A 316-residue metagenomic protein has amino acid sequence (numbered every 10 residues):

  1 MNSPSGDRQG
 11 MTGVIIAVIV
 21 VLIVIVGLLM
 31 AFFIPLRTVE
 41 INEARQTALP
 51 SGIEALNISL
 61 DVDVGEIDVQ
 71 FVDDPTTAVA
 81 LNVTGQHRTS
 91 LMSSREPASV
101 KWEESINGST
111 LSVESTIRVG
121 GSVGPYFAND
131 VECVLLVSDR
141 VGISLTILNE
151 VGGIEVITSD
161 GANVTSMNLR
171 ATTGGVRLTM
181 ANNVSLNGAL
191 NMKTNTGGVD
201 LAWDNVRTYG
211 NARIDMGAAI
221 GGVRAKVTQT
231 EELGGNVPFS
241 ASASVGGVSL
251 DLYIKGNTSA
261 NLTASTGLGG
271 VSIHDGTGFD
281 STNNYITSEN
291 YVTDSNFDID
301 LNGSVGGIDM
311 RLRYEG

Functional and structural regions predicted by a protein language model:
M1-P35: Secretory targeting signatures
N2-P4, H87, H274: Histidine (H) residue identity feature
G10-T12, N42, D74, T84 (+4 more regions): Serine/threonine-rich low-complexity intrinsically disordered regions
I19, I25-V26, F33, S166 (+3 more regions): Generic N-terminal initiation segments characterized by hydrophobic and/or small/turn-forming residues
F33-T116, S122-R170, G175-N183, L250-G256 (+3 more regions): Short linear S-[DN]-x-LW-Φ motif typified by the pepsin-like aspartic protease active-site region
R118-V119, T282: Extended low-complexity acidic/polar segments
V176-N191, T196-G316: Short, surface-exposed interaction patches in beta-rich subdomains that mediate adhesion/assembly near membranes
